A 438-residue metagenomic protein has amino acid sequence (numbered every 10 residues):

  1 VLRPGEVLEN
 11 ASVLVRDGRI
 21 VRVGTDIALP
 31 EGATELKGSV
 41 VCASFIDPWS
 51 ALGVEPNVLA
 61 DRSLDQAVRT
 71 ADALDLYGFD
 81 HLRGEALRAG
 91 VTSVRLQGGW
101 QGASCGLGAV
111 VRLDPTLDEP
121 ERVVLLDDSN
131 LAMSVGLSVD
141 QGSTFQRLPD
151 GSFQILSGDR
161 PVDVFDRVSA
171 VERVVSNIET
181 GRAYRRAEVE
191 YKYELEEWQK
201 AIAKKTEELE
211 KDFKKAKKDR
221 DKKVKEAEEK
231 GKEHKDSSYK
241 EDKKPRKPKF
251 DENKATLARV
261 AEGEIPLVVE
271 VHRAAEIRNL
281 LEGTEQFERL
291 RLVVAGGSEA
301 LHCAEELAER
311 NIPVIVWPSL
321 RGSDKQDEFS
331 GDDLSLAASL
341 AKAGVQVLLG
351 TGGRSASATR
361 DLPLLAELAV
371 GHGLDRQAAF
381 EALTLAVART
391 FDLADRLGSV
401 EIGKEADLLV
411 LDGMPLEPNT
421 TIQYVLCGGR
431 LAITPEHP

Functional and structural regions predicted by a protein language model:
G5-C42: Histidine-rich, glycine-flanked metal-binding segment
N10-A11, E401-P438: C-terminal cap of metal-dependent C-N hydrolases
V13, G18, G38, W49 (+8 more regions): Divalent metal-coordination and catalytic microenvironments
A28-D80, L87-R88: Replace "His-x-His-based motif
I46-P48, V94, L131-M133, L267-V269 (+3 more regions): Hydrophobic faces of well-ordered beta-strands that scaffold small-molecule active sites in alpha/beta enzyme cores
N57-L59, S63-T70, P266, A308 (+3 more regions): His/Asp/Glu-enriched, well-ordered alpha-helical/loop segment that forms or immediately abuts the divalent-metal
L87-R291: Polyanionic/metal-chelating signatures
K249-F250, V269-R273, A295-S298, Q326-L334: A general structural motif
